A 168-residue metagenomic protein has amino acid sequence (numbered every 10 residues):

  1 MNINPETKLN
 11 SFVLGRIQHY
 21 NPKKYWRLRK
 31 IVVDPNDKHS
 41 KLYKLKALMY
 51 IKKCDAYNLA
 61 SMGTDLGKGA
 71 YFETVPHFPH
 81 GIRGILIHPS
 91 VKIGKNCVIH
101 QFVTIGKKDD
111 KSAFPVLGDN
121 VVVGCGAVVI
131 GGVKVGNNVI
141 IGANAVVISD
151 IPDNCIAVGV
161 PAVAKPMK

Functional and structural regions predicted by a protein language model:
M1-T64: Terminal amphipathic alpha-helical/low-complexity segments used for targeting or macromolecular assembly
R29, S40-Y43, A47, I51 (+2 more regions): Glycine-rich, small/polar surface segments that engage phosphate groups of diverse ligands
M62, K68, E73-V75, P79-H80 (+12 more regions): Left-handed beta-helix
G159-K168: Short, basic/aromatic-enriched C-terminal tail that caps enzymatic domains
